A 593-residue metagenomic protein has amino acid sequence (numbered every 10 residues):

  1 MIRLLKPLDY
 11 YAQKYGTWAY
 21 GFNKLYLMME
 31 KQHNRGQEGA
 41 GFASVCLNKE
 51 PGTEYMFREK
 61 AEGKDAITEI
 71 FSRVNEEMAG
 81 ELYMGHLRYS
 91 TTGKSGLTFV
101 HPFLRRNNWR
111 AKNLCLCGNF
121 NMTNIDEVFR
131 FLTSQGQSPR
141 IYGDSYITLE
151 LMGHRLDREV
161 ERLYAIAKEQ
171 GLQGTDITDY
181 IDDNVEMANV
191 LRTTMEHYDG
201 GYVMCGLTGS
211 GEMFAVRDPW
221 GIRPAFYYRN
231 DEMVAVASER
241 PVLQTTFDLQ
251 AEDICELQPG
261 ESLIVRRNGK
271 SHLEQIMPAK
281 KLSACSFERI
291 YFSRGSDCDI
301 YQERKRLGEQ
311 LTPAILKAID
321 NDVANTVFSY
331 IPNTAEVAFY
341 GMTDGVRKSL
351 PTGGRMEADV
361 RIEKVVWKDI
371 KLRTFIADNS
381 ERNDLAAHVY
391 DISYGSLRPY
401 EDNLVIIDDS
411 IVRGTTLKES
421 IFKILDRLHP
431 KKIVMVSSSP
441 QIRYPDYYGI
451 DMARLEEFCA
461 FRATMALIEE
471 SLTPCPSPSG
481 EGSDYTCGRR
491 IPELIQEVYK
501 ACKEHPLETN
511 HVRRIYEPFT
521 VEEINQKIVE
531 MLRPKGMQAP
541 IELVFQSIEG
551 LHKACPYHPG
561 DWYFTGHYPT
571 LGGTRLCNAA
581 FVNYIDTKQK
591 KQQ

Functional and structural regions predicted by a protein language model:
M1-Q258, I264-V327, I331-P332: Conserved short alpha-helical segments that host acidic/polar catalytic motifs at enzyme active sites
N121-T123, Y330-A338, I411-T415: Gly/Ser/Thr-rich loops at beta-strand to alpha-helix junctions that form or flank small-molecule/cofactor-binding
L149-L151, E161-G174, R355-T374, T486-I491 (+1 more regions): A conserved beta-strand->alpha-helix junction
R158, K317-A324, G345-R361, S396-Y400 (+1 more regions): Secondary-structure transition/capping motifs at alpha-helix termini and the adjoining loop/turn into the next element
M195, S210-E212, R217, R229 (+7 more regions): PRPP-dependent phosphoribosyltransferase catalytic core
H197-G200, E303-A324, V337-A338, M342-G345 (+1 more regions): Phosphate/ATP-binding catalytic cores across multiple sugar-kinase/actin-like superfamilies, primarily ASKHA
L311, F328, D409-I411, I433: Hydrophobic, well-ordered secondary-structure elements that form the walls of internal hydrophobic environments
D344-N403, G414-T415, R443-E456: Short, glycine/charge-rich flexible loops or terminal/linker lids adjacent to PRPP-binding catalytic cores
